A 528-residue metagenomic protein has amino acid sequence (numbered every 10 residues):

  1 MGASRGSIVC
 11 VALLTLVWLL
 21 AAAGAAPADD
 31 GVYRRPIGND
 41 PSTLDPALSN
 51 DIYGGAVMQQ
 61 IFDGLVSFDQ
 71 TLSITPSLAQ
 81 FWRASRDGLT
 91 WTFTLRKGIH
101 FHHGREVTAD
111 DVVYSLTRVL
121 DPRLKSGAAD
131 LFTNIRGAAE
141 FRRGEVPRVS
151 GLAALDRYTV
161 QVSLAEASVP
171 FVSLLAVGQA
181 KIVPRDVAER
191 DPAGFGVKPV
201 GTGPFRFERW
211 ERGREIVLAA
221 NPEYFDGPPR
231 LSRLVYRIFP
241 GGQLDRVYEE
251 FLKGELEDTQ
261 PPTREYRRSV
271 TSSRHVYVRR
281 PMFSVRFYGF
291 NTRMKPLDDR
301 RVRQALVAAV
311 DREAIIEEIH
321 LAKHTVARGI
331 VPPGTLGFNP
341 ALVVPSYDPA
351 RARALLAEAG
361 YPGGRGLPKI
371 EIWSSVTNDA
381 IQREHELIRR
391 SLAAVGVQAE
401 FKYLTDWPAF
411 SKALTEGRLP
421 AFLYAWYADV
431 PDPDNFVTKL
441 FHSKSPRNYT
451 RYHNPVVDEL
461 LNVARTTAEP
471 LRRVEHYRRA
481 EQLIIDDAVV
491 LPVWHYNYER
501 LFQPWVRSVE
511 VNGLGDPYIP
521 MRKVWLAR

Functional and structural regions predicted by a protein language model:
V9, T94, D111-V113, L120 (+2 more regions): Surface-exposed binding/hinge segments that line and control ligand-binding clefts or catalytic entry sites
R35, R212, A357-A428, P470 (+1 more regions): Ligand/substrate-recognition segments at binding pockets and active sites
P36-R86, T117, L124, K198-V200: N-terminal lobe/hinge region of extracytoplasmic solute-binding protein
Q80-L131, Q161, E250, P296: Aromatic- and charge-enriched surface segment that lines or borders ligand/interaction sites
A153, I316, G337, Q398-F410 (+5 more regions): Extracytoplasmic/peripheral linker and loop segments enriched in polar/acidic and small residues with frequent Thr/Pro
A193-G196, P222-S269, R389, Q398-E400: Ligand-site clamp/hinge motif
A219-P222, Y277, L297-R390, A394 (+4 more regions): Append "and occasionally in soluble cytosolic enzymes with long acidic Gly/Pro-rich linkers
R500-R528: Long beta-strand-rich cores associated with HINT superfamily self-processing modules
